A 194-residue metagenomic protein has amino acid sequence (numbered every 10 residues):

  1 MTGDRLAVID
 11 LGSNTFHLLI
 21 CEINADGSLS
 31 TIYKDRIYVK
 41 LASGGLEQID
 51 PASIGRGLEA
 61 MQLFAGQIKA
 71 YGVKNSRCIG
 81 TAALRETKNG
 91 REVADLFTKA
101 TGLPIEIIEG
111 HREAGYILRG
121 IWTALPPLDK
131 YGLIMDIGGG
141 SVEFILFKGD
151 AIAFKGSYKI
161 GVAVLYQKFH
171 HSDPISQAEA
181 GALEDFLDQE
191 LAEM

Functional and structural regions predicted by a protein language model:
M1-G3, E109-L133, E193-M194: Conserved phosphate-binding catalytic cores of ATP/NTP-utilizing and phosphoryl-transfer enzymes
N14-F16, G140: Conserved Rossmann-like nucleotide-cofactor binding loop
F16-A52, K148-E179: Short glycine-rich, Thr/Ser-proximal phosphate-binding strand/loop in the N-terminal lobe of ATP-dependent enzymes
E59-Y71, E190-E193: A short, N-terminal amphipathic alpha-helix
A65-D95: Short beta-strand-loop/turn "lid" adjacent to the catalytic site in phosphate-handling enzymes
G102-I108: A glycine-rich helix N-cap at a beta->alpha junction
E106, G120, P127-G139, E143-D188: Small-residue (GG/TT-enriched) beta-loop-alpha framework at ligand/catalytic clefts
